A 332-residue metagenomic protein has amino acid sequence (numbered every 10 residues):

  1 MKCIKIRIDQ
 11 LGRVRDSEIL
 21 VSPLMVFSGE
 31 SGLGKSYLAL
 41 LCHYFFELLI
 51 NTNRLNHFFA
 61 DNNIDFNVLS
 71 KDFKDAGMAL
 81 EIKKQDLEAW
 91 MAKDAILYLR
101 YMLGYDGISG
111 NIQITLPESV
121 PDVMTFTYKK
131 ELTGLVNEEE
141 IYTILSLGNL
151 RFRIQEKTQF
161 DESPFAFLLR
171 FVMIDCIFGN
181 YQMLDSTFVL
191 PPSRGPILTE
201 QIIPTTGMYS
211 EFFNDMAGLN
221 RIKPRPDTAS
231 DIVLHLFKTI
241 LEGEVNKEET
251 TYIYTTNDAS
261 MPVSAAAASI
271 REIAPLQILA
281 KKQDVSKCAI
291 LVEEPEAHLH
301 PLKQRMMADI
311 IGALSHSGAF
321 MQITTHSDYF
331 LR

Functional and structural regions predicted by a protein language model:
M1-I203: P-loop NTPase switch/coupling surface
M1-T52, T251-R332: Switch/communication elements of ASCE P-loop NTPase nucleotide-binding domains
L41-F45, L55-H57, N62-I64, I222-L236 (+1 more regions): Low-complexity, flexible helical/coil segments
S70-I82, D227-L241, Q304-L314: Charged/polar, low-hydrophobicity segments characteristic of intrinsically disordered regions and flexible loops
R151-I154, I222-P224, E242-A265: Conserved P-loop NTPase mechanochemical-coupling segment
L184-S186, E242, K287, G318: A generic structural signal for alpha->beta connector loops
I203-Y209: Short secondary-structure boundary/capping segments
Y209-F212, M216-T250: ABC-family P-loop ATPase nucleotide-binding domains
